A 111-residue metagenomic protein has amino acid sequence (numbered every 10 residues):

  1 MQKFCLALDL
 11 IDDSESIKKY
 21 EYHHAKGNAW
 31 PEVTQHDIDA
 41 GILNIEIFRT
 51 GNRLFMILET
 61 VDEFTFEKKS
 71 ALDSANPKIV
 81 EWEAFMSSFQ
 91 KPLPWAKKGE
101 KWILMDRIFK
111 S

Functional and structural regions predicted by a protein language model:
M1-Q2, V33: Polybasic/polar functional segments that serve as interface/processing modules
Q2-K19: Short glycine-/aliphatic-rich beta-strand segments at the starts of folded cytosolic domains
F4-D9, L43-N76: Short, well-ordered beta-strand segments in beta-rich or mixed alpha/beta enzyme and ligand-binding folds
S14-K18, P31, P77-V80, A84 (+1 more regions): Generic alpha-helical secondary structure signal
S16-G41: Short amphipathic alpha-helical segments
A40, V61-K101: An amphipathic, aromatic/His-enriched active-site/gating alpha helix that lines ligand/cofactor pockets
I57-L58, F109-S111: Amphipathic, soluble alpha/beta structural segments
I103-F109: Eukaryote-biased recognition of C-terminal alpha-helical segments
